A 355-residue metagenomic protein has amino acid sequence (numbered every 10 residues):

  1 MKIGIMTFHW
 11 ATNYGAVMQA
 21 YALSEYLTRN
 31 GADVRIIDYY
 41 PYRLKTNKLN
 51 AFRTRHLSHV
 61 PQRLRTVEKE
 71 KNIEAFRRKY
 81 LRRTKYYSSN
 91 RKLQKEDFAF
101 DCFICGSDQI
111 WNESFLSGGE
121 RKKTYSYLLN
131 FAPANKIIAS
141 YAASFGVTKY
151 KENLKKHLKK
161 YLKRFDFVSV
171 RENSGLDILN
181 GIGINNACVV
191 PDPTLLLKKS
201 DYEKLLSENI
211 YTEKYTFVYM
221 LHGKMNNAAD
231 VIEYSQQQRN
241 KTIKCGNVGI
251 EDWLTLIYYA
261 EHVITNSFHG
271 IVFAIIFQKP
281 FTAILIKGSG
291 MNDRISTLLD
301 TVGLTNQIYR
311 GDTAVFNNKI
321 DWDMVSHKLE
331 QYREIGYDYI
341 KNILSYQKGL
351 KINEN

Functional and structural regions predicted by a protein language model:
M1-N355: Active-site anion-handling motifs in enzyme catalytic cores
